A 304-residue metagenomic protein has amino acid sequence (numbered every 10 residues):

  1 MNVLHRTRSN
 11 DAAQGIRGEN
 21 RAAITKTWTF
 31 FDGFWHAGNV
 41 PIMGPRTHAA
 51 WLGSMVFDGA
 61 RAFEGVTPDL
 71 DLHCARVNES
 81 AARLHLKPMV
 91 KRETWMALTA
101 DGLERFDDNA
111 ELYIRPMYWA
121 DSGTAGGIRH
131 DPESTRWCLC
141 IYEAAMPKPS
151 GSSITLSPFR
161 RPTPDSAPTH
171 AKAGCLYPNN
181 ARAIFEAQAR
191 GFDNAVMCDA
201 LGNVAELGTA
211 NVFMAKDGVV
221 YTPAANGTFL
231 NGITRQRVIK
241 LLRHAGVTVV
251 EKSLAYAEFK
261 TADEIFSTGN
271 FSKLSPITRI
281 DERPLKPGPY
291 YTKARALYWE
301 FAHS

Functional and structural regions predicted by a protein language model:
N2-E93, A97-D101, W119, T124 (+1 more regions): Helix-start/capping segments and mature chain N-termini
K87, R105-R115, S150: Short secondary-structure capping/junction motifs at helix and strand boundaries
